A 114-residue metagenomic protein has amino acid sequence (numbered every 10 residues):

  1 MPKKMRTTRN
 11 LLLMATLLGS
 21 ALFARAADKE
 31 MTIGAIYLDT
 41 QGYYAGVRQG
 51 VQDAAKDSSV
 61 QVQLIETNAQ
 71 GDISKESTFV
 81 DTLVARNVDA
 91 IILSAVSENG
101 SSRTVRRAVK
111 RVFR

Functional and structural regions predicted by a protein language model:
P2-L12: Bacterial N-terminal signal peptides that target proteins for export
R6, A21-R114: A residue-level marker of the well-folded mature domains of exported/periplasmic proteins
L12-A21: Bacterial N-terminal signal peptides
